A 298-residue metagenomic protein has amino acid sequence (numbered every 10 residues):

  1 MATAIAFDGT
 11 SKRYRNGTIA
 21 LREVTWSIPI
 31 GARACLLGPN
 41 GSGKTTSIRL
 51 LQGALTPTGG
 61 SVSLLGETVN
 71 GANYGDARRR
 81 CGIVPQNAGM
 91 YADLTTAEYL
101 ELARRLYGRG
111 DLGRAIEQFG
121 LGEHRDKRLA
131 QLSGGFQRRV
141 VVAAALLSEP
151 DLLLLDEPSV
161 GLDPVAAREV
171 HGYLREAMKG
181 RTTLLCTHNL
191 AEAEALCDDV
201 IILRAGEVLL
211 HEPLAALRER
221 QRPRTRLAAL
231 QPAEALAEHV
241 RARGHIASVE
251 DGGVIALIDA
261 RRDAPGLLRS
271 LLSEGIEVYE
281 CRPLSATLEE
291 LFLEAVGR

Functional and structural regions predicted by a protein language model:
M1-F7, S11-E23, N73: A short, flexible loop at the N-terminus of ABC-type nucleotide-binding domains that lies
Q52: Helix-to-loop junction immediately C-terminal to a conserved catalytic motif
G60-N70, D76-A77: Conserved ABC transporter NBD signature motif
E101, G110-H124: Conserved ABC ATPase "signature" region
L147-D151: A short, proline-enriched helix->beta-strand linker immediately N-terminal to the Walker B motif in ABC-type P-loop
L153-E157: Catalytic Walker B motif of ABC-type/P-loop ATPase nucleotide-binding domains
H171-I258: ABC transporter nucleotide-binding domain
